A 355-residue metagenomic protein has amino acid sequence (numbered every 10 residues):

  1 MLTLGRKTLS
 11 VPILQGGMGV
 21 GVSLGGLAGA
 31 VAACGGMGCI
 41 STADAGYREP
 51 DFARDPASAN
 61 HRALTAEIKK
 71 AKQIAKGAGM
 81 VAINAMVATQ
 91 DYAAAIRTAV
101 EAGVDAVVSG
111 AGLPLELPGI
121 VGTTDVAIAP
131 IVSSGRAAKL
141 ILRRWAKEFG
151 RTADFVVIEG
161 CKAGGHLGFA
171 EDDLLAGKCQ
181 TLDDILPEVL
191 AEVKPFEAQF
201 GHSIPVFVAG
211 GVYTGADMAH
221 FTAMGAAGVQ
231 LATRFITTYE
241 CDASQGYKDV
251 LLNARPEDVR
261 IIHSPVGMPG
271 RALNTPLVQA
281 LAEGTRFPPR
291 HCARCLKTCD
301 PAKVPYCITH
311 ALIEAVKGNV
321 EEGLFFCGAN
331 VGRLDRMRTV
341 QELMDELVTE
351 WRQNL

Functional and structural regions predicted by a protein language model:
M1-Q199: Active-site entrance/lid segments in N-terminal catalytic domains of soluble metabolic enzymes
L14, A163-L182, L186-F207, Y213-L355: Conserved active-site-proximal phosphate/metal-binding subdomains
V22, V212-Y213: Residue-level detector of alpha-helix initiation sites
